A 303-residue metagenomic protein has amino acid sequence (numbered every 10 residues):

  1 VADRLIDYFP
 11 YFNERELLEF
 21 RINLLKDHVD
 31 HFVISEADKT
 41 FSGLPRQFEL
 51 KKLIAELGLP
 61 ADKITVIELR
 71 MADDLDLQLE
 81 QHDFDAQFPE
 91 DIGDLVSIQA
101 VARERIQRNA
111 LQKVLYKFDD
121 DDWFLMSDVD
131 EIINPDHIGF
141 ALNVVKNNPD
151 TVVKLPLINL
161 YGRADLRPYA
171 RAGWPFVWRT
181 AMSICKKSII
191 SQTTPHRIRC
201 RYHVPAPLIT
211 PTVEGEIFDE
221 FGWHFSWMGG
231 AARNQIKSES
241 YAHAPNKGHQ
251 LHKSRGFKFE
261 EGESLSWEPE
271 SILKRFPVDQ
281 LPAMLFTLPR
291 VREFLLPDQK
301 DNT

Functional and structural regions predicted by a protein language model:
V1-D27, S35, K300-T303: N-proximal low-complexity "stem/linker" segments adjacent to membrane-targeting elements
L5, K26-T40, A61-T65: Short loop->beta transition adjacent to catalytic acidic/histidine clusters or analogous donor-positioning motifs
D7-F12, S35-E36, M126-V129, L155-I158: Short His-Asn-centered micro-motif
R21-L24, K113-K117, F140, V144: A generic secondary-structure signal
K39-M126, P135-D136: Active-site-proximal specificity loops/subdomain of glycosyltransferases
E131-H249: Conserved catalytic core of nucleotide-sugar-dependent glycosyltransferases
V213-T303: C-terminal accessory extensions appended to soluble enzyme cores
